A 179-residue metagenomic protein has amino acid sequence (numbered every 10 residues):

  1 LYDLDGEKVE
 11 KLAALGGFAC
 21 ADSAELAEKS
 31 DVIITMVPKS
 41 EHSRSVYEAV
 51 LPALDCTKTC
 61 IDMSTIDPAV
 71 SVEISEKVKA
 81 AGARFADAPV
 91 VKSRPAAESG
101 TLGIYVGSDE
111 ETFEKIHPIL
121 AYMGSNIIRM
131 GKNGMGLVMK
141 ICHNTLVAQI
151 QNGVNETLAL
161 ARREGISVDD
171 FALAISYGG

Functional and structural regions predicted by a protein language model:
L1-L15, E164: NAD(P)-binding Rossmann-fold cofactor-contacting core
Y2-L4, M36, A88: The conserved SAM/SAH-binding core of class I Rossmann-like methyltransferase domains, concentrating on the hydrophobic
L4-D5, K39, D109: Residues in the short beta-alpha loop(s) of Rossmann-like NAD(P)-binding domains
V9, S30, S40-S43, Y47 (+6 more regions): A general structural signal for well-ordered alpha-helical segments in protein cores
F18-A19, S23-A86: Rossmann-fold NAD(P) dinucleotide-binding segment
V46, I66-T145: Rossmann-fold dinucleotide-binding core
M135-G179: Helical "substrate-binding/catalytic lid" subdomain of Rossmann-like NAD(P)-dependent dehydrogenases/reductases
